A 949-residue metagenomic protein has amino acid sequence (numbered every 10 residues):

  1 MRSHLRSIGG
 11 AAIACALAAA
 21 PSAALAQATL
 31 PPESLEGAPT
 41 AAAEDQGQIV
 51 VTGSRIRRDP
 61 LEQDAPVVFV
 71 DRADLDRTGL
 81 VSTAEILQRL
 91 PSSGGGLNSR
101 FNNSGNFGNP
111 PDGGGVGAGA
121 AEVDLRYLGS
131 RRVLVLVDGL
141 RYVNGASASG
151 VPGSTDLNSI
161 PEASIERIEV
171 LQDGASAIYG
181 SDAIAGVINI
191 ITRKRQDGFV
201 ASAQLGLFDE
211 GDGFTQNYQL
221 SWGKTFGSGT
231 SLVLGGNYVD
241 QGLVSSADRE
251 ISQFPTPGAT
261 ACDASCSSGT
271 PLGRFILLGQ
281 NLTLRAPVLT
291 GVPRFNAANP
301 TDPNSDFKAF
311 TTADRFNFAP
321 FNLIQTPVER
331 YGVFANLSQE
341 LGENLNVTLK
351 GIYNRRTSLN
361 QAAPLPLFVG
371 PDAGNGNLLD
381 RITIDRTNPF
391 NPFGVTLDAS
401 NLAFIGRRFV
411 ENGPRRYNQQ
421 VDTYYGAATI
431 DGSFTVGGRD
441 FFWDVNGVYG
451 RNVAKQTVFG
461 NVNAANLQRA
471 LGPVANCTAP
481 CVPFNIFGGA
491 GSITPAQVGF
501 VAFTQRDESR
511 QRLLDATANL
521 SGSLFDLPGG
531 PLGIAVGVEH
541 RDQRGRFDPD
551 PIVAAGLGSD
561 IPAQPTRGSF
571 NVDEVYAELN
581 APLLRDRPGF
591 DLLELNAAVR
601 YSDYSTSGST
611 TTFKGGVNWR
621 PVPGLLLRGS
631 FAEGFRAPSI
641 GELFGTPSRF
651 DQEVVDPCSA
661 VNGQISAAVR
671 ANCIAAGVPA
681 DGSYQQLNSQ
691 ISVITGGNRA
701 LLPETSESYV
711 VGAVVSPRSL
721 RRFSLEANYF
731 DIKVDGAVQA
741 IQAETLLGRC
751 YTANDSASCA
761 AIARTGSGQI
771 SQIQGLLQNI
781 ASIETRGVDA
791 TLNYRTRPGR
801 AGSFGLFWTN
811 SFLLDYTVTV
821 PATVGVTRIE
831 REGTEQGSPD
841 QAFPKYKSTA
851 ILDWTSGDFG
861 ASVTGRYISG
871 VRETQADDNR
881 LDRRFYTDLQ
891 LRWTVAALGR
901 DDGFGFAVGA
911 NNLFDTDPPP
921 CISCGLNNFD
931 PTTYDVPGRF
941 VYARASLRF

Functional and structural regions predicted by a protein language model:
M1-P91, R126, I160, Q219 (+7 more regions): N-terminal Sec signal peptide and the immediately downstream disordered periplasmic leader that contains the TonB box
I86, L90, A121-D124, T155-N158 (+2 more regions): N-terminal periplasmic accessory domains that precede and gate Gram-negative outer-membrane beta-barrel machines
Q88-R141: Extracytoplasmic beta-strand/coil segments of soluble accessory domains associated with Gram-negative outer-membrane
L140-Q172: Short acidic/polar hinge/loop motifs at secondary-structure boundaries that mediate gating or recognition
S147-G150, V244, D248-A259, L289-V328 (+8 more regions): Surface-exposed, low-complexity loop segments enriched in small/polar and acidic residues
R195-G198, G227-G229, G342-L345, S433-W443 (+8 more regions): Short loop/turn motifs that connect adjacent beta-strands in outer-membrane beta-barrel proteins
F650, G802-G899, S923: C-terminal beta-barrel architecture of Gram-negative outer-membrane proteins
D735, L814-D815, G865-E873, W893-F949: C-terminal beta-signal and adjacent terminal beta-strands/loops of Gram-negative outer-membrane beta-barrel proteins
